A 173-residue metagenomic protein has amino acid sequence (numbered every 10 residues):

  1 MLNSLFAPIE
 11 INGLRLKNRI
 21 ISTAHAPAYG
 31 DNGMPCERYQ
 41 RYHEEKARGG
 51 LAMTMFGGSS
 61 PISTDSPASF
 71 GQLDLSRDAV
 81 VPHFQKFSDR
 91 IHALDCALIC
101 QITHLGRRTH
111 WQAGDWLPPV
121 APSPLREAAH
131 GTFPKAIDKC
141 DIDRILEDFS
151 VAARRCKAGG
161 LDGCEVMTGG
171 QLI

Functional and structural regions predicted by a protein language model:
M1-I173: Flavin-dependent oxidoreductase catalytic cores
